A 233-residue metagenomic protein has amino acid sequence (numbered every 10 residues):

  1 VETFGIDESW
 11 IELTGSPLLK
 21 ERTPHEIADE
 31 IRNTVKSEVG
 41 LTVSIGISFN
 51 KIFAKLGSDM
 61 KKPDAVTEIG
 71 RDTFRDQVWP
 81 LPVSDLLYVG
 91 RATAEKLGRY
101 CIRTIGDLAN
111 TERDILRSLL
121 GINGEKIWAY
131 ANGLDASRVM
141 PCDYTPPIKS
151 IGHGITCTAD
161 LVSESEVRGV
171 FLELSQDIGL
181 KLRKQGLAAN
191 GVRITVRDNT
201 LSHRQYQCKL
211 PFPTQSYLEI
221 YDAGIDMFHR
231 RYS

Functional and structural regions predicted by a protein language model:
V1-D160: Nucleic-acid-contacting surfaces of polymerase cores and analogous helical-repeat interfaces
G98-S233: DNA-contacting surface of Y-family translesion DNA polymerases
